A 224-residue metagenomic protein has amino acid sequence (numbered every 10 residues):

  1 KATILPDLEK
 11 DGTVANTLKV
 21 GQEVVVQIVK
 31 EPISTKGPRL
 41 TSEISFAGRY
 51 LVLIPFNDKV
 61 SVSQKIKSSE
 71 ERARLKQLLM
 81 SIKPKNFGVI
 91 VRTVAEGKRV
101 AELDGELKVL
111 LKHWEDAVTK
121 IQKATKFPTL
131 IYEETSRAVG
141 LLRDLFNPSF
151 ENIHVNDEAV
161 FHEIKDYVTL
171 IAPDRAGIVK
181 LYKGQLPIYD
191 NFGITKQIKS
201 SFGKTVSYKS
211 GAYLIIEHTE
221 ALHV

Functional and structural regions predicted by a protein language model:
K1-V224: DE-rich acidic low-complexity regions and acidic surface loops
